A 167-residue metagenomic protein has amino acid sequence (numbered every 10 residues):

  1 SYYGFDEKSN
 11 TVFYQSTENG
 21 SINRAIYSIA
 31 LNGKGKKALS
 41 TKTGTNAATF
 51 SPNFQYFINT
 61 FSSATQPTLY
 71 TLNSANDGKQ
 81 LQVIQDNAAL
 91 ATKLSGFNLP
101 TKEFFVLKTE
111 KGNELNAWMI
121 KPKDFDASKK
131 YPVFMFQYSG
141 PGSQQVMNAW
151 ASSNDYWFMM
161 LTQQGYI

Functional and structural regions predicted by a protein language model:
S1, G35-S40: A short beta-strand motif characteristic of beta-propeller blades
Y2-G4, T45-F50: Repeated scaffold domains used in trafficking and secretory/extracellular systems, primarily beta-propellers
D6, V12-G20, I58-A64, S74-A75: Beta-strand C-termini and the immediately following turn/loop, strongest in propeller blades
I22, G44, Q66: Beta-rich catalytic cores
R24-I26, K34, T68: Repetitive beta-architecture junctions, highlighting loop-to-beta-strand starts across blade-like repeats
A30-K34, A75-D77: Short loop/turn segments that connect beta-strands within beta-propeller blades
A47-I167: Serine-hydrolase catalytic core recognition
